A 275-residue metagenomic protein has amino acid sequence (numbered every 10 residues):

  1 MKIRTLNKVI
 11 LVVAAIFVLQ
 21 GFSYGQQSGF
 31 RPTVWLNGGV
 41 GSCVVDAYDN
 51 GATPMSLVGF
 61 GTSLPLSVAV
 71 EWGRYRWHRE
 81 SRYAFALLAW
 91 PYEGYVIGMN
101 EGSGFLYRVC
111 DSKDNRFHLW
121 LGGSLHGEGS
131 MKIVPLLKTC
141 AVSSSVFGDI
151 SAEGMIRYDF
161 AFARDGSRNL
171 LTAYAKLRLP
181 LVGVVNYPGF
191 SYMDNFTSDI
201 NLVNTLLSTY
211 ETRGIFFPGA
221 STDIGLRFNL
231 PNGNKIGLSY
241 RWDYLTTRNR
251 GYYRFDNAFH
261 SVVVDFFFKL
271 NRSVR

Functional and structural regions predicted by a protein language model:
Y24-E80, K269-N271, R275: Short glycine/proline- and aromatic-enriched beta-strand/turn motifs that initiate or cap beta-hairpins
Q26-R31, V68-H78, R108-L119, A161-A173 (+2 more regions): Short loop/turn motifs that connect adjacent beta-strands in outer-membrane beta-barrel proteins
P32, P54-L64, E93-E101, F117 (+3 more regions): Residues that define the transmembrane beta-barrel architecture of outer-membrane proteins
P32-G38, Y75-S81, F117-L125, I150-A152 (+3 more regions): Transmembrane beta-strands of outer-membrane beta-barrel proteins
V40-D46, W72-R74, Y83-A89, L125-I133 (+4 more regions): Transmembrane beta-strands of outer-membrane beta-barrel pores
D46-S56, A86-E93, L137-S144, S208-T212 (+2 more regions): Extracellular loop and loop/strand-boundary signature of outer-membrane beta-barrel proteins
F60-W72, E101-Y107, G123, G127 (+4 more regions): Residues on the lipid-exposed face of transmembrane beta-strands in outer-membrane beta-barrel proteins
T139-N234, Y244: Outer-membrane beta-barrel transmembrane domain signature
